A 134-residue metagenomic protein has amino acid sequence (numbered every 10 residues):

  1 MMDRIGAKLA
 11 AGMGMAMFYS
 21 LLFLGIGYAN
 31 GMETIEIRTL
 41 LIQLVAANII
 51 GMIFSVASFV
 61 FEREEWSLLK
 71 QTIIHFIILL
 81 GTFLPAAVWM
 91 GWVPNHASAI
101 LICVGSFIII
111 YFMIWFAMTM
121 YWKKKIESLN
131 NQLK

Functional and structural regions predicted by a protein language model:
M1-N30: N-terminal signal-anchor transmembrane alpha-helix
R4, K8, G12, T39 (+6 more regions): Residue-level signature of transmembrane alpha-helical entry/exit and packing/kink sites in multi-pass membrane
A11, I108-E127: Membrane-water interface at the C-terminal end of transmembrane alpha helices
I26-L68: Membrane-helix boundary/interface segments in integral membrane proteins
I50, F54, K70-W89: Hydrophobic alpha-helical membrane segments
L80-V88, F107-F116: Mid-bilayer segments of alpha-helical transmembrane spans in multi-pass integral membrane proteins that mediate
A86-G105: Membrane-helix boundary connector in multi-pass membrane proteins
I126-K134: Short, highly charged, low-complexity non-transmembrane loops/tails of multi-pass membrane proteins
